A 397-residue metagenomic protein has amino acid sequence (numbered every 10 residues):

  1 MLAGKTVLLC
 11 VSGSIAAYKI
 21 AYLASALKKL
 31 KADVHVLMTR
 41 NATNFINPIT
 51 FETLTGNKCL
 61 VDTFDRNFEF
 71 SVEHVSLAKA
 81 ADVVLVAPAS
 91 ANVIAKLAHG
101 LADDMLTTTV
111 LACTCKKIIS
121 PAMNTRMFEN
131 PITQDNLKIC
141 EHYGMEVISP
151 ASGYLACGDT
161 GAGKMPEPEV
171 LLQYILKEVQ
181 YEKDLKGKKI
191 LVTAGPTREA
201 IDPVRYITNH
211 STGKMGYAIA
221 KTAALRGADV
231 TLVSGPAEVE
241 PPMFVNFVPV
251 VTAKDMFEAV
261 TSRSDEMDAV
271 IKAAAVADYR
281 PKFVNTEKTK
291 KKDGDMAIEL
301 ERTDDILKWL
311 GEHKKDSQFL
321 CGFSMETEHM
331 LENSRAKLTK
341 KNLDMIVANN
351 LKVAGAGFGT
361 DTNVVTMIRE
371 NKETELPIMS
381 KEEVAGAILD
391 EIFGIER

Functional and structural regions predicted by a protein language model:
M1-I118, N124-G213, Y217-R397: A cross-family phosphate/adenosyl-ligand binding-site feature
